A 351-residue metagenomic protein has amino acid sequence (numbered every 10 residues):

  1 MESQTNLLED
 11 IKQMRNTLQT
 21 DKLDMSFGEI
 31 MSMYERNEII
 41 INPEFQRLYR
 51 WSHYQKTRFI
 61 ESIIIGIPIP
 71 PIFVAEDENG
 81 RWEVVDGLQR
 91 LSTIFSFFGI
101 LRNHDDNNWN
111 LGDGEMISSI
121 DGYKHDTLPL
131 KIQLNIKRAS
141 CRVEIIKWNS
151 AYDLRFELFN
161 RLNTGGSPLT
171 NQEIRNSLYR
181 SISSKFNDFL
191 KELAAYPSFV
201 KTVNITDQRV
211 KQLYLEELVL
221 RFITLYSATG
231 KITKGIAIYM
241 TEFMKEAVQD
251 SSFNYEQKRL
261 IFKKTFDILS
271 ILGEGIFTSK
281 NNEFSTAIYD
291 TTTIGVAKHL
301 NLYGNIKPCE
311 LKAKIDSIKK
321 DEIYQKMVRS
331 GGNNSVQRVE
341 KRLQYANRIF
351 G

Functional and structural regions predicted by a protein language model:
E2-D24, G28-E29, N42-T241, K312-A313 (+1 more regions): Basic- and aromatic-enriched surface patches that contact anionic nucleotides/nucleic acids
M31-I40: Glycine-rich phosphate-binding segment of PLP-dependent enzymes
F97-I100, L225-T229, E246, I271 (+2 more regions): Amphipathic alpha-helical interaction surfaces
A151, Q212, Y255-F262, N281-Y289 (+3 more regions): Short amphipathic alpha-helix initiation/capping segments at coil-to-helix junctions
F186-N187, M244-S252, S317-K326: Eukaryote-specific, cytoplasm-facing alpha-helical/coiled-coil scaffolding segments in long proteins
I236-L272, N281, T286-I288: Small-residue-rich helix-loop
G275-E322: C-terminal hydrophobic structural anchor segments that stabilize assembly/packing rather than catalytic chemistry
R348-G351: Charge-dense, extended regions
